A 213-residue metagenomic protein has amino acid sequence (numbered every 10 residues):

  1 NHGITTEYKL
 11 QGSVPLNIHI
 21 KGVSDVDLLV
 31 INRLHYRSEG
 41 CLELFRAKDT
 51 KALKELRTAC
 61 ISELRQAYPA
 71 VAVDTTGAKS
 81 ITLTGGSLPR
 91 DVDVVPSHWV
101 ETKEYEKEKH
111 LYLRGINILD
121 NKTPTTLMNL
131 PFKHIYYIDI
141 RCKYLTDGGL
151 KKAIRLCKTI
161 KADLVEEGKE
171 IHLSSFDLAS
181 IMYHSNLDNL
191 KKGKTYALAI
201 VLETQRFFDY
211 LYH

Functional and structural regions predicted by a protein language model:
N1-K9, A153-L156, I160: Helical scaffold of the NTase/Pol beta-like nucleotidyltransferase catalytic core
H2-G3, V14-P15, L29: Short hydrophobic "helix-edge" motifs at membrane interfaces and signal-peptide entry regions
I4-T6, S24, R90: Residue-level signal for beta-strand positions within conserved beta-sheet cores that form or flank
T5-V14, P69-T75: A short acidic/basic microdomain associated with nuclease active sites
G12-N17, K79-T82: Short, solvent-exposed loop/turn elements at beta->coil junctions and helix N-caps that rim active or binding pockets
N17-L53, R57, D93-V94: Catalytic metal-binding acidic patch
K48, K54-Y212: Catalytic cores of NTP-dependent nucleotidyl/adenyl transfer enzymes across multiple folds
